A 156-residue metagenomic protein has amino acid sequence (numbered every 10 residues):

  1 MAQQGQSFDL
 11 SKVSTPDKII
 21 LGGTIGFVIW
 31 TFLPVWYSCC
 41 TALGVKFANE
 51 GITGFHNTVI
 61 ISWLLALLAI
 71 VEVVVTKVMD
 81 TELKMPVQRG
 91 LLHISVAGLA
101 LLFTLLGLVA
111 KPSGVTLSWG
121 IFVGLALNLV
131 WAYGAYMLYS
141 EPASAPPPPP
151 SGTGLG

Functional and structural regions predicted by a protein language model:
M1-G156: Compact integral membrane and secretory-pathway proteins
